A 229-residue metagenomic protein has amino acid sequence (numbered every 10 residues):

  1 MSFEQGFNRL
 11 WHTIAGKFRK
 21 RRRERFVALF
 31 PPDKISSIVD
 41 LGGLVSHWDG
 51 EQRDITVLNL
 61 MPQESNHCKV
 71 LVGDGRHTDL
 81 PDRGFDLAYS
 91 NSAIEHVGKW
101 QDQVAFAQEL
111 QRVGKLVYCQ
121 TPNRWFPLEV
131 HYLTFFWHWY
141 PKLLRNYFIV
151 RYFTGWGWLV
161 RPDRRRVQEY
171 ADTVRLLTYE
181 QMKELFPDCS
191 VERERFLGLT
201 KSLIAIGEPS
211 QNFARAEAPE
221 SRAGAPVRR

Functional and structural regions predicted by a protein language model:
M1-D82, L87, L199-S202, F213-R229: Conserved N-terminal segment of class I S-adenosyl-L-methionine
L87-A93: A short beta-strand submotif of the Rossmann-like class I SAM-dependent methyltransferase core that lines
V97-G114: A short, conserved alpha-helix within the catalytic core of class I
E109-V113, Q120, L185: Conserved helix-to-beta-strand junction in the class I
L116-I149: Conserved class I S-adenosyl-L-methionine
Y132-F135, G155-E169: Short, glycine-/aromatic-enriched active-site segment of Class I SAM-dependent methyltransferases
Q168-S190: Short alpha-helix
C189-I204: Conserved Class I S-adenosyl-L-methionine
